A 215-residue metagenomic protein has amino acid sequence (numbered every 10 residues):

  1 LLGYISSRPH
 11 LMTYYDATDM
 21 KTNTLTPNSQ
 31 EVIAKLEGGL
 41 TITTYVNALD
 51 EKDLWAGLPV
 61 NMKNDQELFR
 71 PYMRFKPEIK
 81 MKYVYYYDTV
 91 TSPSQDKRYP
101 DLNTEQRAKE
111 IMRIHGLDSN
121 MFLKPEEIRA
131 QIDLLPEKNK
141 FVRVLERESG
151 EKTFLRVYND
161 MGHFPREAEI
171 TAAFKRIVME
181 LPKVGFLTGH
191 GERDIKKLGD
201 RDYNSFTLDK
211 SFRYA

Functional and structural regions predicted by a protein language model:
L1-A215: Short, surface-exposed patches at the edges or C-terminal ends of soluble domains, predominantly
